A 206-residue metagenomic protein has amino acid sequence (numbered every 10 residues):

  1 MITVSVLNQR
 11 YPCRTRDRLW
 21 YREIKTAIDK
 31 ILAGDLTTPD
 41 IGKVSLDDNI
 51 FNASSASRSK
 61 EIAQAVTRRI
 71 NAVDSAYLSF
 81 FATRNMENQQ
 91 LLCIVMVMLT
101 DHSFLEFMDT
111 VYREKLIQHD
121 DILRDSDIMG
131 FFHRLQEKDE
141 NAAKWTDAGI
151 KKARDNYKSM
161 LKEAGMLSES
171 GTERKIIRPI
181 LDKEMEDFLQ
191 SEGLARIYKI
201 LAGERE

Functional and structural regions predicted by a protein language model:
M1-L91: Eukaryotic partner-binding/assembly regions in large regulatory complexes
R10-D17, K30, V97-M98, H102-S103 (+2 more regions): Leucine-rich, amphipathic alpha-helical/linker segments
D17-A27, S59, A63, D101-M108 (+2 more regions): Short runs of predominantly hydrophobic/aromatic residues within well-ordered alpha helices that form helix-helix
L92-V95, T100-D121: Positively charged, polyanion-binding regions of nucleic-acid-associated proteins
E106-Y112, D127-F132, M160, A164: Catalytic DNA-binding helix-loop module of base-excision-repair DNA glycosylases/AP lyases
Y112, L116, D120, Q136-W145: Long, low-complexity intrinsically disordered regions
R124-E140: DNA-recognition alpha helix
A143-E206: Accessory, usually C-terminal, subdomains that scaffold auxiliary metal cofactors
